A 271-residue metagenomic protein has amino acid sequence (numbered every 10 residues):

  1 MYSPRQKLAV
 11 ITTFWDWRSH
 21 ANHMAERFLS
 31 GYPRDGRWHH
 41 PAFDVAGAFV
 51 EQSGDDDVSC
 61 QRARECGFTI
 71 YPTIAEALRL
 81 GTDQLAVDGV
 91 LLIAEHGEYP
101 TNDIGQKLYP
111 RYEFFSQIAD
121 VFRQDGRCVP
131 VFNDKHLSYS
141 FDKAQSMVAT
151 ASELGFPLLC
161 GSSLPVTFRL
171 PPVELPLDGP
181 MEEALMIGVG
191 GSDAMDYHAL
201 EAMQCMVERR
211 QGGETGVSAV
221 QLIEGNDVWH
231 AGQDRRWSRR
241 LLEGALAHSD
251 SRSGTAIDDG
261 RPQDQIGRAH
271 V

Functional and structural regions predicted by a protein language model:
M1-E65, A184: N-terminal Rossmann-like dinucleotide-binding module
D16, T150-H248, R252: Predominantly a Rossmann-like dinucleotide-binding segment in NAD(P)-dependent oxidoreductases
G67-L78: Short acidic-hydrophobic, aromatic-tinged amphipathic segments that line or gate anion-handling sites
A77-L85, P172-L175: Short amphipathic alpha-helix with an adjacent loop that forms part of the alpha/beta core around
V87-A94: N-terminal Rossmann-like NAD(P) cofactor-binding module of classical short-chain dehydrogenase/reductase
E95-P165: Beta-strand-loop-alpha-helix segment that lines the small-molecule cofactor/substrate pocket of alpha/beta enzymes
A269-V271: Conserved small/polar residues in nucleotide/adenosyl-binding loops
